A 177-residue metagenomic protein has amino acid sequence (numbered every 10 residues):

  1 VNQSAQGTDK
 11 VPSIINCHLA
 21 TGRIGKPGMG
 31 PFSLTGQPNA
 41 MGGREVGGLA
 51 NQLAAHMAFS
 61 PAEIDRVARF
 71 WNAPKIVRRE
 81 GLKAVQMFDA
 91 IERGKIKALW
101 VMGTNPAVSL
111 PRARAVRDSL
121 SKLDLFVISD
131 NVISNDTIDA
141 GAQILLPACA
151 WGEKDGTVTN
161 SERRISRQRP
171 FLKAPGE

Functional and structural regions predicted by a protein language model:
V1-P27, F32-E177: Non-catalytic alpha/beta scaffold blocks inside enzyme catalytic domains
